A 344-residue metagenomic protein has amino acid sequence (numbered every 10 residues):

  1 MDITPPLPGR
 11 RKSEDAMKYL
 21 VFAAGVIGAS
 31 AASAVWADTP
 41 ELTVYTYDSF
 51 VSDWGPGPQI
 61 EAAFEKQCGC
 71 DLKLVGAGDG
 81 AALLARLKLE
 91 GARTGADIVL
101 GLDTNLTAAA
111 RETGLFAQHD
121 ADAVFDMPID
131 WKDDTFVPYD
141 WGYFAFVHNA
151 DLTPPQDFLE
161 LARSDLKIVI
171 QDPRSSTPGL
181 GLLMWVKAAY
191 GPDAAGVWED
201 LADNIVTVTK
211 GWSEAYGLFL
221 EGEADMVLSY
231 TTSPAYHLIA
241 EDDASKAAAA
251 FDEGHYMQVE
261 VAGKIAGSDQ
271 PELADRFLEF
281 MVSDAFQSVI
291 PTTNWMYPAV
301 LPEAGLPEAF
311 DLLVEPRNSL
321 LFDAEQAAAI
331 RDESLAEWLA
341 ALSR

Functional and structural regions predicted by a protein language model:
E41, Y45-G57, G78-A82, T94-A224: Extracytoplasmic ligand-binding site segments that recognize negatively charged/polar headgroups
P58-L74: Short alpha-helix C-terminal cap/hinge motif
N105-A109, L220, A224-S245, N294: A ligand-binding cleft/hinge motif common to bilobed small-molecule-binding domains
F116-A123, T135-P138, L159, L238-Y256 (+1 more regions): Short beta-strand->loop
G142, W198-A202, V208-T209, E241-A266 (+1 more regions): Periplasmic-binding protein-like
A145-L152, K187, Q258-P271, V289-T292: A bilobed periplasmic-binding-protein/Venus flytrap-type ligand-binding module shared by bacterial periplasmic
I265-L321: Mature extracytoplasmic/periplasmic domains
P307-R344: Extracellular/periplasmic bilobal clamshell ligand-binding domains
